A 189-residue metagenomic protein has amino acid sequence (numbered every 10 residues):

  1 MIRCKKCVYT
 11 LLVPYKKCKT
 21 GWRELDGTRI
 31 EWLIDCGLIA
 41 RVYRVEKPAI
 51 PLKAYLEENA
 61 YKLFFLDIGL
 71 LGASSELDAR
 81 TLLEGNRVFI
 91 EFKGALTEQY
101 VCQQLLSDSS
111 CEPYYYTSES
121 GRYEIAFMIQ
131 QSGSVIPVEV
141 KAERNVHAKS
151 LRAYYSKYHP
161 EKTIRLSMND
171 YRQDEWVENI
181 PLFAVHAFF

Functional and structural regions predicted by a protein language model:
M1-E124, M128-Q130: Accessory nucleic acid-recognition modules appended to NTPase machines
Y114, P137-V140: Short catalytic-loop micro-motif centered on adjacent basic/acidic residues
I129-P137: Active-site beta-strand-loop-beta-strand hairpin of nuclease catalytic cores that positions key catalytic residues
A142-I180: Catalytic cores of nucleic-acid endonucleases
N179-F189: C-terminal tail/extension regions appended to the core domain(s) of diverse proteins
